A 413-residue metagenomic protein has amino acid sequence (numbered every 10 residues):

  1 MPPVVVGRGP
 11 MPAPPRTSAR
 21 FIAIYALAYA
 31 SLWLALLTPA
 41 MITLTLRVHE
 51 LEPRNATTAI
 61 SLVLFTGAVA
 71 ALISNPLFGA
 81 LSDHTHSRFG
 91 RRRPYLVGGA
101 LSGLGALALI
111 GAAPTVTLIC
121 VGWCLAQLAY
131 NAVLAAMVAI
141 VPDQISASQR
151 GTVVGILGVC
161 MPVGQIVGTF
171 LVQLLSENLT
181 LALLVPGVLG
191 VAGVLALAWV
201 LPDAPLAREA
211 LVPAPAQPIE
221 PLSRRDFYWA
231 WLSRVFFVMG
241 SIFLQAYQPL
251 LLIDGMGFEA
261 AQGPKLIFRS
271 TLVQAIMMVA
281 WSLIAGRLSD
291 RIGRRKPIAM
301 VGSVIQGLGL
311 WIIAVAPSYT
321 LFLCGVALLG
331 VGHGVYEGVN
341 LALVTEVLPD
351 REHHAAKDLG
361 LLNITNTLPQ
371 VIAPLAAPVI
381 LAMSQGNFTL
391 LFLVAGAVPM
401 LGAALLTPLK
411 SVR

Functional and structural regions predicted by a protein language model:
P2-A19, D203-S233: Juxtamembrane intracellular "pre-TM" segments in multi-pass secondary transporters
G7-A68, Y228-F258: Helix-loop boundary and gating motifs at the non-cytosolic
R54-T66, F258-I276, L390: Loop-to-transmembrane helix entry
S61-S82, R269-I284: Central cavity-lining transmembrane alpha-helices of secondary-active solute carriers, predominantly the Major
A71-L72, G151-Q173, N363-P374: Glycine-rich segments within core transmembrane alpha-helices of 12-TM secondary carriers
S74-F89, W281-R294, L381: Helix-to-loop junctions at the C-terminal end of transmembrane segments in multipass secondary transporters
R91-R93, L174-L189, A377-P399: A membrane-interface helix-boundary motif in multi-pass transporters
R92-A108, P297-I312: Structural signature of the two symmetry-related core transmembrane helices
